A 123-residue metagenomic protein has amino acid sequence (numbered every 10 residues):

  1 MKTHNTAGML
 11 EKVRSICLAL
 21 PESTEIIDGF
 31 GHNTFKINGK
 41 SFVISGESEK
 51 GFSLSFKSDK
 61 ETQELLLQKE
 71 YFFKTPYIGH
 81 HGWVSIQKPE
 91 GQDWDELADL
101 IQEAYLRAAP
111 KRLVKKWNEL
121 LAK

Functional and structural regions predicted by a protein language model:
M1-K123: Charge-dense, helix-prone N-terminal extensions
